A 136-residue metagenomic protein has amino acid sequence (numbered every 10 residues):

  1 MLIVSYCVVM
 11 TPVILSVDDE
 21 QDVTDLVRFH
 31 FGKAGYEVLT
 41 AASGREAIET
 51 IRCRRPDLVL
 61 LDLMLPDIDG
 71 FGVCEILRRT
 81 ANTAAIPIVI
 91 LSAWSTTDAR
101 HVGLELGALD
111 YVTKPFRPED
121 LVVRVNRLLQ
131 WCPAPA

Functional and structural regions predicted by a protein language model:
T11-D22, V27-F31, V59: Conserved acidic segment of CheY-like receiver
D18, D62, S92: Active-site residues of response regulator receiver
T24, P66, T96, K114-P115: The feature encodes the CheY-like receiver
R28, G72, S95-V112, V123: Alpha4 helix (beta4-alpha4-beta5 surface) of REC/receiver domains from two-component response regulators
S43-E46, D69-G72, G107: Acidic catalytic/metal-coordinating carboxylates
E49, F71-A84: Short amphipathic alpha-helix used as the core "switch/output" element in two-component signaling
R54-L60, L65: Active-site beta3 strand of CheY-like receiver
F116-N126: C-terminal output helix
